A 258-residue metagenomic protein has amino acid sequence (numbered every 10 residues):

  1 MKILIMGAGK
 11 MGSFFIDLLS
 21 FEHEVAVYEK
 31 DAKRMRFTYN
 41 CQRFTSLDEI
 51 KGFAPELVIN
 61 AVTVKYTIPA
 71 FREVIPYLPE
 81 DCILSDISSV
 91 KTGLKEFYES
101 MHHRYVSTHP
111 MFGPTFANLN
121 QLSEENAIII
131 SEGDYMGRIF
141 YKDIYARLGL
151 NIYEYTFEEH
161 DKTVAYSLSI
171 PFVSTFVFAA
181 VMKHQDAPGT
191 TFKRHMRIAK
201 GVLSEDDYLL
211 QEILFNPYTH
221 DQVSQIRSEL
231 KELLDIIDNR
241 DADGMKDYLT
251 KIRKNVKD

Functional and structural regions predicted by a protein language model:
M1-F44, E49: NAD(P)+-binding Rossmann beta1-loop-alpha1 motif at the extreme N-terminus of oxidoreductases
V25-Y28, V74-D81: Internal alpha/beta domain cores that form substrate/cofactor-binding pockets in large enzymes and binding proteins
Y28, S46, D86-I87, T108 (+2 more regions): Generic beta-sheet signal
D48-I75: Rossmann-like NAD(P)-binding element
Y77-L94: ADP-ribose/adenylate-binding Rossmann-like module
V90, L94, Y98-I152: Rossmann-fold dinucleotide-binding core
E154-D258: An accessory alpha-helical subdomain
